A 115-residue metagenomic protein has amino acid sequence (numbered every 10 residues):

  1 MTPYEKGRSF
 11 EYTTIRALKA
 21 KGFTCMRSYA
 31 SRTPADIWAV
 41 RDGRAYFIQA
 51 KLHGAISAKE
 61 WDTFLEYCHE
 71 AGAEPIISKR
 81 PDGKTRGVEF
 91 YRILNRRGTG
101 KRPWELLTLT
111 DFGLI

Functional and structural regions predicted by a protein language model:
M1-S28: Acidic-basic catalytic patches of nuclease active cores, encompassing PD-(D/E)XK and other metal-cofactor nuclease
E5, G72-I115: Domain-level recognition of nuclease-like catalytic cores that cleave nucleotide substrates
A17, E66-Y67: Alpha-helical scaffold elements within enzyme catalytic domains, especially in hydrolases
L18, I37-G54: Conserved catalytic cores of phosphodiester-cleaving nucleases, focusing on short active-site segments
F23, R44, A73-E74: Short coil/turn segments at beta-strand junctions that form active-site/ligand-binding loops
Y29, G54-L65: Active-site-adjacent loop/helix micro-motif of nuclease/hydrolase catalytic cores
S31-P34: Short acidic/glycine-enriched loop/turn segments that link adjacent beta-strands
D36-I37, I77: Short beta-strand scaffold segments in enzyme catalytic cores
